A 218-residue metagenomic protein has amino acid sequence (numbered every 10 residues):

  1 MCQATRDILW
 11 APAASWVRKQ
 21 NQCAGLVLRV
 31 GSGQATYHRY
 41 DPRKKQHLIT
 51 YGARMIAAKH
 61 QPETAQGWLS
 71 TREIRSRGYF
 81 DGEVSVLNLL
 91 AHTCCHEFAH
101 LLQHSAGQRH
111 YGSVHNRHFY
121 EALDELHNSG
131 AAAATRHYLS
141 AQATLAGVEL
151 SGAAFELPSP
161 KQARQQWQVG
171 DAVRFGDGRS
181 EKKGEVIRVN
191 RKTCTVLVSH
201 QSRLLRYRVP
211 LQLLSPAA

Functional and structural regions predicted by a protein language model:
M1-R6, W10-N21, G31-R39, R43-L89 (+1 more regions): Metalloprotease/metallohydrolase-associated module, dominated by Zn2+-dependent proteases
V27: N-terminal, post-signal-peptide metal-ligating segments of extracellular/periplasmic oxidoreductases, dominated by
H92-S105: Active-site recognition of the HExxH zinc-binding catalytic motif
